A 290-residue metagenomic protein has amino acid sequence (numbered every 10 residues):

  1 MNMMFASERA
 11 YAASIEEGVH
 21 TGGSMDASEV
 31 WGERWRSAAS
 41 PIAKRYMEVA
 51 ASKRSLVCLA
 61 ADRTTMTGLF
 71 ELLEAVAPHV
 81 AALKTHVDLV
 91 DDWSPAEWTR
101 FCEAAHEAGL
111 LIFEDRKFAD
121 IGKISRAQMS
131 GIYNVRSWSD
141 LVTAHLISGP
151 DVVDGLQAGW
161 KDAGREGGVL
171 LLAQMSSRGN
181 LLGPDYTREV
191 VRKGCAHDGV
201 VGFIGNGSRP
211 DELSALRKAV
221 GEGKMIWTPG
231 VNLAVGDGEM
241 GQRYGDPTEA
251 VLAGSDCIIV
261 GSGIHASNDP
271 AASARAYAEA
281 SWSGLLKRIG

Functional and structural regions predicted by a protein language model:
F5, Y11, E16-F113, D120-I121 (+5 more regions): Conserved N-terminal beta1-alpha1 strand-loop-helix module at the mouth
V57-A61, L83-T85, I112-E114, V142-A144 (+4 more regions): Hydrophobic faces of well-ordered beta-strands that scaffold small-molecule active sites in alpha/beta enzyme cores
W98-F113, L216-N232, S281, L285-L286: Alpha-helix-loop-beta-strand connector modules within alpha/beta enzyme cores
C102-H106, V153, Q157-G164, C195 (+2 more regions): Surface-exposed amphipathic alpha-helices with a cationic face
D120-D211, G223, A234: Conserved anion-binding
D140-S148, P247, A253-P270: Glycine-rich phosphate-binding active-site loops on the catalytic face of alpha/beta enzymes
G207-S255, I259: A C-terminal functional module that forms or caps the active site or interfaces directly with catalytic machinery
I264-I289: C-terminal helical cap(s) of enzyme catalytic domains, especially alpha/beta-barrels
